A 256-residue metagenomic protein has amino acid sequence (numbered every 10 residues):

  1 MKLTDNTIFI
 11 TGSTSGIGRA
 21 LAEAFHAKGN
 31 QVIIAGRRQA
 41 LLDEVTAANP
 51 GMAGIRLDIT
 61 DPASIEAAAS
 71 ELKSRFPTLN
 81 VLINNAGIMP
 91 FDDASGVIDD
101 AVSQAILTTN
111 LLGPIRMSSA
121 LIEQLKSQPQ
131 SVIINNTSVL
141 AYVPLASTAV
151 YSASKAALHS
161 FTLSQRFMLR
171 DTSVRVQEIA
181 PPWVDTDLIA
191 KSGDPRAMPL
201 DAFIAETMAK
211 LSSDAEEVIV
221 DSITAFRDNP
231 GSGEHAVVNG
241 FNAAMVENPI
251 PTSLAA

Functional and structural regions predicted by a protein language model:
T14-S15: Conserved glycine-rich cofactor-binding loop
K28-E44: Conserved glycine-rich Rossmann-like NAD(P)H-binding loop of the short-chain dehydrogenase/reductase
A48-A63: Rossmann-fold cofactor-recognition segment
E66, M89-Q104, S147-V150: Conserved mid-core segment of classical short-chain dehydrogenase/reductases
S118, S154: Active-site helix of classical SDR
S138: Residue(s) in the substrate-gating loop at a strand-loop-helix junction that position the organic substrate next
E178-I179, T186, A190-A236: C-terminal helical subdomain
